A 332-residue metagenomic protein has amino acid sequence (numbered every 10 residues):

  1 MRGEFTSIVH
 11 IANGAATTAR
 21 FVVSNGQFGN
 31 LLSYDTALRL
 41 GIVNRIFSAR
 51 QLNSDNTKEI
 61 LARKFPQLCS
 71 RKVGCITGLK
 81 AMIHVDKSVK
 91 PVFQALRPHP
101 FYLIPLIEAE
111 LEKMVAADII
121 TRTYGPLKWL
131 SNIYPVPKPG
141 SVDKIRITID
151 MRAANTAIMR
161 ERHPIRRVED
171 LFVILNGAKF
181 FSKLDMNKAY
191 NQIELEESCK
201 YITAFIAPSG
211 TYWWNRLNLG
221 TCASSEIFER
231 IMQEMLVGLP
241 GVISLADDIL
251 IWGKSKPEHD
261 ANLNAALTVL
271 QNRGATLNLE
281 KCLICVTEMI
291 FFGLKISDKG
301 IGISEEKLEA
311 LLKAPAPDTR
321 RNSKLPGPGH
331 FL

Functional and structural regions predicted by a protein language model:
M1-G3, I83, E280-L332: C-terminal reverse transcriptase regions that engage the nucleic-acid substrate
M1-L79, E161, E196, K200: Aspartic protease core domain of the pepsin/retropepsin superfamily
F5, R63-V92, V136-R146, L175 (+5 more regions): Reverse-transcriptase-like RNA-dependent polymerase core
A16, T123, K183, K256-I303: Polymerase palm active-site segment centered on the conserved acidic dipeptide of motif C
N53-H163, G210, I243-D248, W252-K254 (+2 more regions): Reverse-transcribing Pol proteins
C69-K72, T121-R122, S225-L267, Q271: Active-site palm subdomain of RNA-directed nucleic acid polymerases
K90-P100, R146-R160, T203-E229, L308-P317: Short, conserved non-catalytic motifs in the polymerase core
D150, D185, G220, L239-K256 (+3 more regions): Catalytic palm active-site di-aspartate
